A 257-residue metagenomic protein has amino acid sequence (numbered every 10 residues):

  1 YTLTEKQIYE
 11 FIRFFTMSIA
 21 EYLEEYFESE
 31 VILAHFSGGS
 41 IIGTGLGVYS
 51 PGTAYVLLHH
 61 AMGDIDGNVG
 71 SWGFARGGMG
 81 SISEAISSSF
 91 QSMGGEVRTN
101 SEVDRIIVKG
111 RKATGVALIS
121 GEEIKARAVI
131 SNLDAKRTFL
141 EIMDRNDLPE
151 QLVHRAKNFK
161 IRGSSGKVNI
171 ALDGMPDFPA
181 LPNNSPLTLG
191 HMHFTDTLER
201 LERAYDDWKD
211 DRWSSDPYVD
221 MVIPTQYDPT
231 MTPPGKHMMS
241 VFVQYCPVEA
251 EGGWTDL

Functional and structural regions predicted by a protein language model:
Y1-M93, N100: Active-site/ligand-binding neighborhood in enzyme catalytic cores
L23, I170, V241: A residue-level signal for conserved active-site and pocket-lining positions in enzyme catalytic cores
A54-Y55, A113, M238: Short glycine-rich loop/turn motifs
F74-R76, E102-T232: Mid-domain catalytic core of redox enzymes that form a hydrophobic substrate pocket/lid adjacent to a catalytic redox
I82, G166, H237: Catalytic-loop motifs flanking and including active-site residues across diverse enzymes
Q91, V108, D134, Q244-C246: Hydrophobic alpha-helix feature that most strongly marks membrane-spanning transmembrane helices and their immediate
P217-L257: FAD-dependent oxidoreductase catalytic-site/capping-region signature
